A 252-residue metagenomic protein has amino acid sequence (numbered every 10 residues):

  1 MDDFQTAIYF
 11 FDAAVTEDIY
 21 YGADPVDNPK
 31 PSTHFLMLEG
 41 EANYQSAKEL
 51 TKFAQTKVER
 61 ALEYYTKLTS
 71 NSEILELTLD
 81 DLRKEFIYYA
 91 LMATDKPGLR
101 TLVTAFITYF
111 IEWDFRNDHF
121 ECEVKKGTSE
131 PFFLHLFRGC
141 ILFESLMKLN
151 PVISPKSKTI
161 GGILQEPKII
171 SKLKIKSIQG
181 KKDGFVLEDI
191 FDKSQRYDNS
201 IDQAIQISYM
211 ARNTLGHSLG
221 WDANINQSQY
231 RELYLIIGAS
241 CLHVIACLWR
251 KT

Functional and structural regions predicted by a protein language model:
M1, T6-A14, V26-P29: Extended amphipathic alpha-helical coiled-coil/heptad-repeat regions
Y9, K30-F132: Charged alpha-helical initiation segments
F11-P25, L68, S72: Alpha-helical junction/boundary sensor with strong preference for TPR arrays
A93, P97-R100, K126-F137, Q195-Q206 (+2 more regions): Short, solvent-exposed segments of well-ordered alpha helices
R100-D114, K126-K158, G238: Short, hydrophobic, well-ordered secondary-structure elements
M147-Q203, S218: Flexible secondary-structure boundary motifs
F191-T252: Charge-enriched, short contiguous segments at helix-coil
